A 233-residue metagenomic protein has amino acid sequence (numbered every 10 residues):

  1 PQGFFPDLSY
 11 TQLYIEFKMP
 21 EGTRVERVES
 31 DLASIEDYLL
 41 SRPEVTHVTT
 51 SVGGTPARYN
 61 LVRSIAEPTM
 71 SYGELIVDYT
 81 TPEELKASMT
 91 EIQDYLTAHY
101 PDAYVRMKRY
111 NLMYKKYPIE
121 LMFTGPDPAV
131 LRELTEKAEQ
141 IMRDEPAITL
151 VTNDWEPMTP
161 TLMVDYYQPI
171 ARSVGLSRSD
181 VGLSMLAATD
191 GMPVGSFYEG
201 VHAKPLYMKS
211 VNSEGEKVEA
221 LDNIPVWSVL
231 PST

Functional and structural regions predicted by a protein language model:
P1, R27-M113, P169-D190: Solvent-exposed, membrane-proximal periplasmic/extracellular interface segments of envelope transport and secretion
P1-E21, Y104, P118, E145: Transmembrane helices with small-residue packing motifs
Q2-G3, N60-S64, P118-E120, G191-S196 (+1 more regions): Short beta-alpha junctions and helix-cap segments that line functional grooves
Y10-Y14, P43-H47, M70-E74, Y100-D102 (+7 more regions): Extracytoplasmic
Y14-E16, Y72-T90, E120-T124, K204-M208 (+1 more regions): A short beta-strand structural signal in non-transmembrane regions
E21-G22, T80-E84, D127-P128, Q168-A171 (+1 more regions): Helix N-cap motif at beta-to-alpha junctions
L61, Y117-D127, Y167-P169, M208-S210: Short, low-order "capping/linker" segments at domain edges
R132-T233: Beta-strand-rich non-transmembrane domains
